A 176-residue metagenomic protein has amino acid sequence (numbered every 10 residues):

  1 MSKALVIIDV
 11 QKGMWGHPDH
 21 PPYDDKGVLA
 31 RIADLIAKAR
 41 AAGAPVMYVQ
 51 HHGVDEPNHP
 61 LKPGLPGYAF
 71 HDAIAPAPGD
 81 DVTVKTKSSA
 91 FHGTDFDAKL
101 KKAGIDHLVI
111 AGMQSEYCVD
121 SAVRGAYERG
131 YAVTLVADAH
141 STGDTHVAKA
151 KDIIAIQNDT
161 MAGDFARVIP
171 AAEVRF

Functional and structural regions predicted by a protein language model:
M1-V10: Short coil-to-beta-strand
K3-A4, R31-K38, H59-F176: Active-site-adjacent betaalpha module
I7-I8, A44-H51, V136: Short beta-strand segments at enzyme active-site cores
M14-P18, D55-N58, T142-T145: A short acidic, helix-capping loop that chelates divalent metal ions and anchors anionic groups
W15-P18, Q50-G53, A77-G79, A103-G104: A generic short-segment signal for beta-strand/edge and adjacent turn/coil regions
P18-D25, P57-P63: Short glycine-enriched, charge-decorated loop/helix-capping segments at active-site entrances that position
D19-Y48: A short alpha/beta connector and helix-capping loop motif
